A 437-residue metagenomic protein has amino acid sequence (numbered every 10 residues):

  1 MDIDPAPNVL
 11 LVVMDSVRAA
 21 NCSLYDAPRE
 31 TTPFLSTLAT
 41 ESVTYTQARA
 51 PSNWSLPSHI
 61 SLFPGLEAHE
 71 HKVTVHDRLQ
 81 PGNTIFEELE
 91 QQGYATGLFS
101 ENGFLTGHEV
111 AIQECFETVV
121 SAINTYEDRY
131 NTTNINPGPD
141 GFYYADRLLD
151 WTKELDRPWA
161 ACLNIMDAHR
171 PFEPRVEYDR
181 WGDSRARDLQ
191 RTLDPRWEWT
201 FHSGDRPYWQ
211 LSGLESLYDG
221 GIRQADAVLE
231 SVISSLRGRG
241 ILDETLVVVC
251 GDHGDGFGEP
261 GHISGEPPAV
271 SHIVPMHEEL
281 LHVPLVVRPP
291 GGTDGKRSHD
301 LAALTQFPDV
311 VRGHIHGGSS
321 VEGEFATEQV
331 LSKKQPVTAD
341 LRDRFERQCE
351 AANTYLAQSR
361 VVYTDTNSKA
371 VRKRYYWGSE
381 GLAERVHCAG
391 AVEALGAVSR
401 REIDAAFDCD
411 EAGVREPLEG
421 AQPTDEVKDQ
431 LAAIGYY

Functional and structural regions predicted by a protein language model:
M1-Y437: Catalytic domains that recognize anionic headgroups
